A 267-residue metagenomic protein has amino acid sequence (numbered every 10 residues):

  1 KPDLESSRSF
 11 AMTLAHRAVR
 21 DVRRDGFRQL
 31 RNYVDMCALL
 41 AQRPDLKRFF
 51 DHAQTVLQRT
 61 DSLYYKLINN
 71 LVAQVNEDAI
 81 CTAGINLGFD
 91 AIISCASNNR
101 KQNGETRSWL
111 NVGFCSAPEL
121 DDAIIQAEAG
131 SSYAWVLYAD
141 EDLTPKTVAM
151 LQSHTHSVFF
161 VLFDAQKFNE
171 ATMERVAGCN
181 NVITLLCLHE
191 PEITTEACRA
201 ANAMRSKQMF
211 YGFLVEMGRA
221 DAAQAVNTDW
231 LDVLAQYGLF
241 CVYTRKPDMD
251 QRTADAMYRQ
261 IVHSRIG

Functional and structural regions predicted by a protein language model:
K1-L39, S157, N181-G267: Radical SAM enzyme [4Fe-4S]-AdoMet core and its adjacent flexible, acidic and glycine-rich loops/tails across
L40-F114: N-terminal [4Fe-4S]-dependent radical SAM core
D45-F50, A171-A177: Localized chelating/binding microdomains that coordinate divalent metal ions or stabilize phosphate-bearing
S62, K66, P145-K146, E170-A171 (+2 more regions): Generic alpha-helical secondary structure signal
Q74-T82, I125-A127, V148-Q152: Generic detector of short, locally flexible boundary/turn motifs and exposed helical patches
N98-T106, L120-E128, T144-T147: Short, compositionally biased "basic patch" segments
W109-E119, E128-L143, L151-N169, R175-T195 (+2 more regions): Core AdoMet radical
I124-I125, V148-Q152, T172-V176, A197-N202 (+2 more regions): Short amphipathic alpha-helical segments and helix-helix/interface helices
